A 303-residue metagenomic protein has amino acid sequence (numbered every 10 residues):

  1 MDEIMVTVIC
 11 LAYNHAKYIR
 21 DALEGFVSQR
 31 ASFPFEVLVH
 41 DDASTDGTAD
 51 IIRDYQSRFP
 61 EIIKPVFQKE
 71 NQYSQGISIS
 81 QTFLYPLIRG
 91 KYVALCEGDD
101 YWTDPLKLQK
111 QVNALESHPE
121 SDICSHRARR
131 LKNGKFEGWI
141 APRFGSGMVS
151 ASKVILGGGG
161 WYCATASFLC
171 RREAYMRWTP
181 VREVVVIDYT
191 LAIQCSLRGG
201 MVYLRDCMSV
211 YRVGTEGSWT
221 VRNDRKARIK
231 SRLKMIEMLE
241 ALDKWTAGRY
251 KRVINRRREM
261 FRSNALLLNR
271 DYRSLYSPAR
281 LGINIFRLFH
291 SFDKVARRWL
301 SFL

Functional and structural regions predicted by a protein language model:
I4-T7, E36, T190: Cell-envelope/extracellular polymer assembly enzymes that use nucleotide-activated donors
H15-S28, D104: Short, well-formed alpha-helical segments that are part of the catalytic scaffolds of diverse glycosyltransferases
Y18-R20, D46-Y55: Acidic helix N-cap motif at the loop->helix transition within catalytic regions of sugar-transfer enzymes
D41-D50, E70, E97: A conserved acidic beta->alpha catalytic loop
Q68-R89, K110: Glycine-rich, basic loop-to-helix element that forms the pyrophosphate-binding segment of sugar-nucleotide handling
P86, H126, R143-A227, R232: Conserved nucleotide-sugar donor-binding catalytic segment
V93: Short aromatic/hydrophobic "clamp" motif used to bind/position activated sugar donors
L106-W139: Conserved donor NDP-sugar-binding/catalytic core segment of glycosyltransferases
